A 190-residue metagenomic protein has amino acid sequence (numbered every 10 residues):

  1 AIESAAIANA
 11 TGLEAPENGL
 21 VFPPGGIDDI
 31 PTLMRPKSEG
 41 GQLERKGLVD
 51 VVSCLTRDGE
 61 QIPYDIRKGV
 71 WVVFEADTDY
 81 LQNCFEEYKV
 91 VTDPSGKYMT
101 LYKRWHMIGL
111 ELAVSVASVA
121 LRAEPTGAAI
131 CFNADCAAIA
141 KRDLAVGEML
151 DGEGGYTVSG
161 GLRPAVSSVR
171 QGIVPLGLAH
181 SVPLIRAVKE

Functional and structural regions predicted by a protein language model:
A1-E190: C-terminal catalytic/substrate-binding lobe primarily of soluble NAD(P)-dependent oxidoreductases
